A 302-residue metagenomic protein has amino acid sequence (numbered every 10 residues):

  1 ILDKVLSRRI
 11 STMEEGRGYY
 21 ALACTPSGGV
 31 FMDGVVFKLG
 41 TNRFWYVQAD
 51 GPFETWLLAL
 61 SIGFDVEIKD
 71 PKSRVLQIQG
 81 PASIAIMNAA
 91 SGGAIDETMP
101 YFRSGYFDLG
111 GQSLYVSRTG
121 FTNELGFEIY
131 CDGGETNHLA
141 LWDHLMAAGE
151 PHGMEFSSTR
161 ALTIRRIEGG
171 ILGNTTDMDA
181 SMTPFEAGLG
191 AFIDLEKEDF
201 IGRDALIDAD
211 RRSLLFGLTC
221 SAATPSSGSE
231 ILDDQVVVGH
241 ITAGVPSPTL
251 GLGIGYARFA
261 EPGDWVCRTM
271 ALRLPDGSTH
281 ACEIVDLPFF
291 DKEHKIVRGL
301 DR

Functional and structural regions predicted by a protein language model:
I1-R43, V47-G63: Extended, compositionally biased flexible segments
V36-R302: Conserved, structured C-terminal
